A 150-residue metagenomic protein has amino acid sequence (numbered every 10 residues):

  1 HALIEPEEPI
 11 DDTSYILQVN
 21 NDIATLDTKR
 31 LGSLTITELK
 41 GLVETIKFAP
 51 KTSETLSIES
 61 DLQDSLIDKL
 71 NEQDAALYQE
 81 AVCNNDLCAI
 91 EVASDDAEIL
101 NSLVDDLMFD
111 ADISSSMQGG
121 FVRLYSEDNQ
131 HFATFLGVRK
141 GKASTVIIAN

Functional and structural regions predicted by a protein language model:
H1-K29: Juxtamembrane proline-rich low-complexity "stalk" or linker regions positioned immediately after a signal peptide
I23, L39-D74: N-proximal, solvent-exposed amphipathic alpha-helical segments enriched in charged/polar residues
L26-I36, L42: Structural boundary/hinge residues at secondary-structure and domain interfaces
D68-N150: Periplasmic/lumenal scaffold domains of single-pass inner-membrane subunits that build Gram-negative envelope
